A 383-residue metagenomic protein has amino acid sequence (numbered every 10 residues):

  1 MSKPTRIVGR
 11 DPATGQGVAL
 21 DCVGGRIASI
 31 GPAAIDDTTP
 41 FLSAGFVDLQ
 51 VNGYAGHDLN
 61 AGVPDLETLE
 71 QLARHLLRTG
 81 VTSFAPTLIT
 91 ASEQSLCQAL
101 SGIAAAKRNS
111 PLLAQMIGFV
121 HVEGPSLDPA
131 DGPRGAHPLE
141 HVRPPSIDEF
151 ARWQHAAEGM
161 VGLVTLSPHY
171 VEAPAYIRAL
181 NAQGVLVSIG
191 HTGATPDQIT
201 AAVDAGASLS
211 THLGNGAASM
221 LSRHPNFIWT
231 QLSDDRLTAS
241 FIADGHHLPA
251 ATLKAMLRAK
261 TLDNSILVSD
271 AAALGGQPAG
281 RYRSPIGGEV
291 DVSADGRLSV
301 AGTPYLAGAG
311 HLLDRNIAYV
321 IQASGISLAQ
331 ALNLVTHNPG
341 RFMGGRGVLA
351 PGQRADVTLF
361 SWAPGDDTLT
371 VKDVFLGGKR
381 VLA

Functional and structural regions predicted by a protein language model:
M1-A33, K379-R380: N-terminal metal-binding scaffold of metallo-dependent hydrolase/deaminase domains
M1-V8, G31-V63, L69-E70, R74: Replace "His-x-His-based motif
N52-D58, E70-A99, Q115-D128, A157-H169 (+4 more regions): Divalent metal-dependent hydrolysis catalytic cores, especially in the metallo-beta-lactamase
V122, L180, S210, V320 (+1 more regions): Conserved, mostly hydrophobic/aromatic
D128-H155: Conserved phosphate-binding/catalytic loop of the ribokinase/pfkB sugar-kinase fold
A151, H155-A279: Active-site core of metal-dependent hydrolases
N226-S240, R258-S269, G275-F360: His/Asp/Glu-enriched, well-ordered alpha-helical/loop segment that forms or immediately abuts the divalent-metal
L349-A383: C-terminal cap of metal-dependent C-N hydrolases
